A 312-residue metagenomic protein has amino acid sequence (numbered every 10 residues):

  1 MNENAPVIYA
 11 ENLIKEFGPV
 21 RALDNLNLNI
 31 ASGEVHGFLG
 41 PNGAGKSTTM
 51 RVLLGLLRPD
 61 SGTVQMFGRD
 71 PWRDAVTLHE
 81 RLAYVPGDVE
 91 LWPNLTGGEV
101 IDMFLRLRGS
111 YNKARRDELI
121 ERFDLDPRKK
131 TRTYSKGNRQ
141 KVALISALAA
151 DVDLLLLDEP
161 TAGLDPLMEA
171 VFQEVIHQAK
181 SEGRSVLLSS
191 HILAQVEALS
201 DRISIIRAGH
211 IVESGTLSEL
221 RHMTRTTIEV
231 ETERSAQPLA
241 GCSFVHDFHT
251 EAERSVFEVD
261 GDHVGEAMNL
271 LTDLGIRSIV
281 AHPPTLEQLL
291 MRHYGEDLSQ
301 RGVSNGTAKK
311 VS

Functional and structural regions predicted by a protein language model:
P41-G45: Walker A (P-loop) phosphate-binding loop of ABC-type ATPase nucleotide-binding domains
G62-R73, T77-L78: Conserved ABC transporter NBD signature motif
L155-E159, L164: Catalytic Walker B motif of ABC-type/P-loop ATPase nucleotide-binding domains
F172-E258: ABC transporter nucleotide-binding domain
T226-D297, R301: Short, charged/small-residue-rich alpha-helical element at the C-terminal edge of ABC transporter nucleotide-binding
